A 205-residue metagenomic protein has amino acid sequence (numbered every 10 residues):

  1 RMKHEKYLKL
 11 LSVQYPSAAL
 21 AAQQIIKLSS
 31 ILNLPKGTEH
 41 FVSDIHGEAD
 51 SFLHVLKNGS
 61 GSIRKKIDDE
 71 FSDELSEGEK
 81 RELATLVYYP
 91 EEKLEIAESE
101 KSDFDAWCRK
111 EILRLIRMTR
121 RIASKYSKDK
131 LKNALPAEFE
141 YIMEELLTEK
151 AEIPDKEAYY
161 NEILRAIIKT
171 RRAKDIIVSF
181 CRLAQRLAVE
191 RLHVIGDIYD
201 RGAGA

Functional and structural regions predicted by a protein language model:
R1-A205: Feature recognizes metal-dependent phosphohydrolase scaffolds
